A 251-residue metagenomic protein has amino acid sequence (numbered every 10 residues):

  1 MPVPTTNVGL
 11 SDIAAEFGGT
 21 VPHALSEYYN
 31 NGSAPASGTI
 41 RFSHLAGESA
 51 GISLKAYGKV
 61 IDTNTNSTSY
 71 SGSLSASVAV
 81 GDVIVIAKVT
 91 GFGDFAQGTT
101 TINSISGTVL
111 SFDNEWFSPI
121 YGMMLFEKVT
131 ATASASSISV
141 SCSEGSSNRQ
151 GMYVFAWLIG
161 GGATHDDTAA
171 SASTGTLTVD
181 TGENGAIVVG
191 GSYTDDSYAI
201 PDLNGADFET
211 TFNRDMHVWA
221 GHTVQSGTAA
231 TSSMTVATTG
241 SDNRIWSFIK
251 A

Functional and structural regions predicted by a protein language model:
P2-S53: N-terminal low-complexity, intrinsically disordered "leader/linker" segments enriched in small/polar and basic residues
G51-A251: Primarily extracytoplasmic/secreted proteins and surface-exposed domains characterized by disulfide-bonded cysteine
